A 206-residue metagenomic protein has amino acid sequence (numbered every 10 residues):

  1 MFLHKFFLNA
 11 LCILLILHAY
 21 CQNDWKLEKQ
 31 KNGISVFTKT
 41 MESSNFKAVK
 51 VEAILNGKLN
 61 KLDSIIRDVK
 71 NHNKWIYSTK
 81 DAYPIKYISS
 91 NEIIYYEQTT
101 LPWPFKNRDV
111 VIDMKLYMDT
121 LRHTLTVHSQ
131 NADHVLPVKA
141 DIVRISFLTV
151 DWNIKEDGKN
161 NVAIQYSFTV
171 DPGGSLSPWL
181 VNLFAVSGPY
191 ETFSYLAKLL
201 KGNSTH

Functional and structural regions predicted by a protein language model:
M1-D24: Bacterial Sec-dependent N-terminal signal peptides
C21-H206: Eukaryotic helix-grip
